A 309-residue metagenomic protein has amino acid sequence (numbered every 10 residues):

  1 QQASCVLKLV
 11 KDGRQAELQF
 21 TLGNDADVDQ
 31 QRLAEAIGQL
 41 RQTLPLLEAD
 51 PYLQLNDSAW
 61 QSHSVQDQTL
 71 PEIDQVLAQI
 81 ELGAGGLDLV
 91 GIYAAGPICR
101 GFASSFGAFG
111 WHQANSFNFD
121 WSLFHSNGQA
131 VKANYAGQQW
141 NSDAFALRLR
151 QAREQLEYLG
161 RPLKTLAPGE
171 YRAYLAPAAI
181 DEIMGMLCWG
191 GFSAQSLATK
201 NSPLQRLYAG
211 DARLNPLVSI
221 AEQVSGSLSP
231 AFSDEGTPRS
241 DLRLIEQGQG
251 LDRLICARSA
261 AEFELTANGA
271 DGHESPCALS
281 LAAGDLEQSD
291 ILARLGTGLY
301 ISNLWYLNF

Functional and structural regions predicted by a protein language model:
Q1-P230, T237-S240, E246-Q249, C277: Active-site bordering "gate/hinge" segments that shape substrate access to catalytic or cofactor-binding pockets
A36, L40, Y208-F309: Dual-mode signal for accessory low-complexity, basic/Gly-rich regions
